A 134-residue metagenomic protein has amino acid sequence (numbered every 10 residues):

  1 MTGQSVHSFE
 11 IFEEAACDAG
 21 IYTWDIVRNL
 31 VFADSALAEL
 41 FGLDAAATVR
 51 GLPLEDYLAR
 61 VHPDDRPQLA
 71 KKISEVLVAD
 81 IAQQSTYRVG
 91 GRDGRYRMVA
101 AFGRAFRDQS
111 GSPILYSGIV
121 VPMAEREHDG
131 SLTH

Functional and structural regions predicted by a protein language model:
T2-L58, L115, M123, H134: PAS-family sensory domain signal
F41-S117, D129: PAS-family sensory domains
A124-H128: Charged alpha-helical signal-transmission linkers that cap and connect PAS-family sensory domains
